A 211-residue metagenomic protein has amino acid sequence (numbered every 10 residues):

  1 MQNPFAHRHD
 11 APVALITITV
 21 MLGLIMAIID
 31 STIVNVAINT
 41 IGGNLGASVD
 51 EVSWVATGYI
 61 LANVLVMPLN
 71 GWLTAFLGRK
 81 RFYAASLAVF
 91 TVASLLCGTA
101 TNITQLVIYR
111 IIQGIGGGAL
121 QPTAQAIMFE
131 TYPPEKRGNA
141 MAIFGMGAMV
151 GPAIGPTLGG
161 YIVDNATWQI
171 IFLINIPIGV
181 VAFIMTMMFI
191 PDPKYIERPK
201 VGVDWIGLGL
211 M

Functional and structural regions predicted by a protein language model:
M1-I29, G43: Cytosolic juxtamembrane N-terminal segment immediately preceding the first transmembrane helix of multi-pass
T32, I60-P68, G118, P152-A153: Residue-level signature of mid-helix packing/kink "hotspots" within the transmembrane helices of 12-pass Major
A37-V66, I103-I108: Extracellular/periplasmic helix-loop-helix junction of adjacent transmembrane segments in MFS-like secondary
I41-G42, L73-T74, L106, L158-A166: Interfacial helix-cap and linker-helix signal at transmembrane-aqueous boundaries of multi-pass secondary transporters
N44-G46, G78, T99-Q105, G116 (+2 more regions): Helix-breaking motifs and short loop linkers at transmembrane-helix boundaries and internal kinks in secondary membrane
L65-T104: Conserved MFS/SLC helix-loop-helix module at the cytosolic interface between two early adjacent transmembrane helices
I112-M146: Cytoplasmic helix-loop-helix junction between adjacent transmembrane helices in 12-TM secondary transporters
D164-M211: Hydrophobic transmembrane-helix bundles of small-molecule transporters
